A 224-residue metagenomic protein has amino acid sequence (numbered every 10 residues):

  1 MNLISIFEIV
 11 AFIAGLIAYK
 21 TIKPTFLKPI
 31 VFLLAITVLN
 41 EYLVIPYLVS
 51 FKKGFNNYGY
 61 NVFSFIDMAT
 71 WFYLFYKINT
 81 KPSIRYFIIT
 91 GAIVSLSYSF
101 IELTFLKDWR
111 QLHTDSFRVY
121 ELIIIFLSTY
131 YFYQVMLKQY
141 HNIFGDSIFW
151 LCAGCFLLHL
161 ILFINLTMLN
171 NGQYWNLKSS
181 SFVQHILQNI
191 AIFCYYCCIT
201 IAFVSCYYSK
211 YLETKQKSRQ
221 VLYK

Functional and structural regions predicted by a protein language model:
M1-K224: Terminal, non-globular segments
